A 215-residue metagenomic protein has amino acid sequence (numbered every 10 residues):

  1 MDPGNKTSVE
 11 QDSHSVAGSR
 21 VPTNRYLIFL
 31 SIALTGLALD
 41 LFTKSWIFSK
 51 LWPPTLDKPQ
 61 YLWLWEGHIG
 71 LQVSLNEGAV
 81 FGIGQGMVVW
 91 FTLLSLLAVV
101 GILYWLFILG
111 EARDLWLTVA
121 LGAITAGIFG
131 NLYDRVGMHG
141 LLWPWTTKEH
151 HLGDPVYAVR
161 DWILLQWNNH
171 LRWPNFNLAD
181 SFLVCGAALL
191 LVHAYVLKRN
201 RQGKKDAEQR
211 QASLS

Functional and structural regions predicted by a protein language model:
M1-S215: Alpha-helical transmembrane bundles and membrane-interface segments of multipass inner-membrane proteins
